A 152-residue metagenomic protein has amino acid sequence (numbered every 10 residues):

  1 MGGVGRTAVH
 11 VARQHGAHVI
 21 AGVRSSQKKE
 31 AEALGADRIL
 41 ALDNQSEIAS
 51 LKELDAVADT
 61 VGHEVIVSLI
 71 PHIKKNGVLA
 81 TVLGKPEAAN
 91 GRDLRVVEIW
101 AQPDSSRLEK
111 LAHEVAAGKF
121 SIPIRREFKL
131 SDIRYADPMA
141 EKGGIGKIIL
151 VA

Functional and structural regions predicted by a protein language model:
M1-A152: Terminal helix/beta-alpha structural elements that buttress the NAD(P)+-binding lobe
